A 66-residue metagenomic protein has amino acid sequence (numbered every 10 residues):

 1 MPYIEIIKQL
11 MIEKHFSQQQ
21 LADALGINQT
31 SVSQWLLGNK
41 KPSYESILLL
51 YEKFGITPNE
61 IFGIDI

Functional and structural regions predicted by a protein language model:
M1-K14: A short, Lys/Arg-rich alpha-helix, primarily the initiator
Q9, E52, F62-I66: Short, charged recognition helix plus adjacent turn of helix-turn-helix-like nucleic-acid-binding domains
E13, A24, K53: Residues within the alpha-helical elements of helix-turn-helix
Q18, Q29, Y44-I47: Helix-turn-helix DNA-binding elements, focusing on the entry/boundary residues of the two helices that contact DNA
Q20-A22: Short alpha-helical "recognition helix" segments of helix-turn-helix
I27-K41, I64: Recognition helix of helix-turn-helix/homeodomain-like DNA-binding domains that insert into the DNA major groove
E45-E60: DNA major-groove recognition helix of helix-turn-helix/homeodomain DNA-binding modules
